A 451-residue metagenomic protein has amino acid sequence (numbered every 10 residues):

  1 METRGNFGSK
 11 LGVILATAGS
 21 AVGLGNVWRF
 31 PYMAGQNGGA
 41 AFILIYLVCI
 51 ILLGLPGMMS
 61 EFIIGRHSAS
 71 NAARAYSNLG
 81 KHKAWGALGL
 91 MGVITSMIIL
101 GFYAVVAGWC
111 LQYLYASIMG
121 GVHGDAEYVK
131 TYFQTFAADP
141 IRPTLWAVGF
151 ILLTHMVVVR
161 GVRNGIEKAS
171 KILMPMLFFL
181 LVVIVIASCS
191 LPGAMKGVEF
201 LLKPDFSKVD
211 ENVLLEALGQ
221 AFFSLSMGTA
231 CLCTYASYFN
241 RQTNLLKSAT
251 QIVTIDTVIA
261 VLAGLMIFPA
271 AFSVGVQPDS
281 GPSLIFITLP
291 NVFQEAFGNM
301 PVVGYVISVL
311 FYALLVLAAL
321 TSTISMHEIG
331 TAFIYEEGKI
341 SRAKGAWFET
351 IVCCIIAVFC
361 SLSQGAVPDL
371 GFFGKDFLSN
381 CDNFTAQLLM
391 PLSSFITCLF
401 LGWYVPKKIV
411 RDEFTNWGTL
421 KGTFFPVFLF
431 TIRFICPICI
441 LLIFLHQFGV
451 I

Functional and structural regions predicted by a protein language model:
M1-W28, G57-F62, R66-L79, K83-L90 (+2 more regions): Membrane-interface "cap" regions at the ends of multi-pass membrane proteins
E2-G5, Y32-N37, H67, A72-M91 (+7 more regions): Inter-helical loop and helix-membrane interface segments of multi-pass membrane transporters/permeases
E2-T3, F7, E167, K171-L320 (+2 more regions): Membrane-embedded translocation segments of transport machinery
N6, G12, S20, T144-L145 (+5 more regions): Loop-to-transmembrane helix boundary motifs in multi-pass membrane proteins
N6-T17, F42-I45, K83-M97, T144-V148 (+6 more regions): Select transmembrane alpha-helical segments in multipass membrane proteins
G12-L47, A236, K247-T250, T254-T257 (+1 more regions): Transmembrane helix-boundary motif of multi-pass solute transporters/channels
R74, A107-A138, Y238-Q242, K247 (+5 more regions): Helix-loop-helix connectors at the membrane interface of multi-pass transporters/channels
L88-M91, E337-T350, D382-I440: C-terminal membrane-solvent junction of multi-pass transporters and transport-like membrane proteins
